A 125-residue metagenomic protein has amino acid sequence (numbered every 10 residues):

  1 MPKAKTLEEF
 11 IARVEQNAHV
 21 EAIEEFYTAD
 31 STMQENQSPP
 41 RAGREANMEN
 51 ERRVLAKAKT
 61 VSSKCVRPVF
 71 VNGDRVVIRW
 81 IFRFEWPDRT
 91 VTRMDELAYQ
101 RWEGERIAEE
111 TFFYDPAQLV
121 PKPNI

Functional and structural regions predicted by a protein language model:
P2-K5, V20-D74: A solvent-exposed, acidic/Ser-Thr-rich amphipathic alpha-helical stretch
E8-A12: Amphipathic alpha-helical repeat scaffolds
E51, K64-F70, I81-F82, D95-R101 (+1 more regions): Hydrophobic/aromatic beta-strand elements that line small-molecule binding cavities or substrate pockets in beta-rich
K57-T60, F84-R93: Short, cysteine-centered beta-strand-loop-beta hairpins and adjacent loop/turn segments enriched in charged/polar
R75-E85: Short, well-ordered beta-strand segments in beta-rich or mixed alpha/beta enzyme and ligand-binding folds
E109-I125: Low-complexity, intrinsically disordered terminal/linker segments enriched in charged and Gly/Pro repeats
